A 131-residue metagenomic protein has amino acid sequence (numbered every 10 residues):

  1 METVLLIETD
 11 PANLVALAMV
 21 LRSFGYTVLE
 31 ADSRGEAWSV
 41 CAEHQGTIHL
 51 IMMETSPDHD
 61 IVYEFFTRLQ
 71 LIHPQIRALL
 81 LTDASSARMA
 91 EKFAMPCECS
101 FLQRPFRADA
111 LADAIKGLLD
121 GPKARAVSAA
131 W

Functional and structural regions predicted by a protein language model:
E8: Conserved acidic carboxylate
P11-E30: Two-component/phosphorelay signaling modules centered on CheY-like receiver
R34, I48-L71, R88-M89: Conserved phosphotransfer microenvironments
E36-S39: Short alpha-helical segment
R68, K92-L102: As written
L81-T82: Hydrophobic/aromatic residues positioned on beta-strands within the core alpha/beta folds
F106-K116, K123, V127-S128: C-terminal output helix
